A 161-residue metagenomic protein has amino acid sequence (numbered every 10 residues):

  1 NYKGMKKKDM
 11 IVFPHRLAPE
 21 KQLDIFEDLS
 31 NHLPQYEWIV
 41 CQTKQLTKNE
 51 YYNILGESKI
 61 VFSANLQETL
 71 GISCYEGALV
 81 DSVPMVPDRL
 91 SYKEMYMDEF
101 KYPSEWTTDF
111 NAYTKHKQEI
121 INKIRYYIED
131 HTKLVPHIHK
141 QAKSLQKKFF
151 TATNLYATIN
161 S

Functional and structural regions predicted by a protein language model:
N1-K21, E27-N31: Conserved donor-binding/catalytic core segment of Leloir-type glycosyltransferases
L23-E50, T132: A conserved nucleotide-sugar
Y52, Y75-L79, L90-E94: Short alpha-helical segment that forms part of, or immediately flanks, the ligand-binding pocket in carbohydrate-active
Y52-S58: Short alpha-helical donor nucleotide-sugar binding micro-motif in glycosyltransferases
N65-L66: Aromatic "clamp/platform" in nucleotide-sugar-dependent glycosyltransferases that forms part of the donor/acceptor
V83-V86: Short hydrophobic beta-strand element within catalytic cores of glycosyltransferases and related nucleotide-activated
D88-S104: Short acidic/histidine- and often glycine-rich active-site loop of Leloir-type glycosyltransferases that engages
T107-N160: A charged, aromatic-enriched C-terminal amphipathic alpha-helix characteristic of glycosyltransferases across folds
